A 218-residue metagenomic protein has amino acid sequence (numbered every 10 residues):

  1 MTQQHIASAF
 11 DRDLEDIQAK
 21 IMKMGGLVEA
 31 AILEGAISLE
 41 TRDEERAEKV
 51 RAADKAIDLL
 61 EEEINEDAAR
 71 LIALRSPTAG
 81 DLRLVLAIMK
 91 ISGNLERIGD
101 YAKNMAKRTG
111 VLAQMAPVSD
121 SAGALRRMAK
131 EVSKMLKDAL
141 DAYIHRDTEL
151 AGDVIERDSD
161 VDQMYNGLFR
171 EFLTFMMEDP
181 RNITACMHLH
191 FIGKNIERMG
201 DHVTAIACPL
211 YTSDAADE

Functional and structural regions predicted by a protein language model:
M1-I6: Hydrophobic membrane-targeting segments
I17-M24, R46, V50-A53, L60 (+8 more regions): Amphipathic alpha-helix face/heptad-repeat signature
M24-A31, L60-D67, Y101-M105, E131 (+3 more regions): Amphipathic, well-ordered alpha-helical segments in soluble domains
G25, E29-D43, A129-I144: Regular secondary-structure segments
G35, S92-L112, A139-Y143, A151-I155 (+2 more regions): A structural feature that tracks compact, well-ordered secondary-structure segments with a strong bias toward
E40, E45-D67, L71, L84-A87 (+1 more regions): Conserved amphipathic alpha-helical segments that form helical-bundle/coiled-coil interaction surfaces
S76-A79, A116-K137, I144, T148-S159 (+2 more regions): Divalent-cation-assisted or electrostatically stabilized phosphate/pyrophosphate-binding catalytic cores
Y211-E218: Conserved small/polar residues in nucleotide/adenosyl-binding loops
